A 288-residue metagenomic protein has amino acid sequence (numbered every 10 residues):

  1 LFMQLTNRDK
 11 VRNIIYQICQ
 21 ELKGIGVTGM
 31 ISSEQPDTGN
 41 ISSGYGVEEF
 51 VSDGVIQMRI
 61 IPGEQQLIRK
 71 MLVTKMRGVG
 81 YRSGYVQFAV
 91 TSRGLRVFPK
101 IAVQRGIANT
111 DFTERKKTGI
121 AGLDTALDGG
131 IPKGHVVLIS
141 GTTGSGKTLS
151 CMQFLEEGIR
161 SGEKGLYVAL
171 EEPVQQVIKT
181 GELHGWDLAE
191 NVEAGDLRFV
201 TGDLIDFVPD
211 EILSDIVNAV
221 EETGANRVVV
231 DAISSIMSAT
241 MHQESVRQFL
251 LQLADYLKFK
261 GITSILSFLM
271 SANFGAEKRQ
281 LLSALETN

Functional and structural regions predicted by a protein language model:
L1, E34-P36, I60-I61, T142-G144 (+6 more regions): Short, ordered loop/turn segments at secondary-structure junctions
L1-R8, E163-M241: Conserved inter-motif catalytic segment of the P-loop NTP-binding fold
M3-N13, N40-S43, M237-V246, A276-E277: Conserved ATPase-coupling elements of RecA-like P-loop NTPase cores
R8-Q35, E244-A272: Substrate-engagement module of ASCE P-loop NTPases
V27-T91, I262-N288: Phosphate-binding/switch region of NTP-binding enzymes
I31, K147, N226, V230-I233 (+1 more regions): Glycine-rich phosphate-binding loops of nucleotide-dependent enzymes
I60-K117, A121, E221-T223: Conserved P-loop NTPase
A126-L188: Walker A/P-loop NTP-binding active-site region of P-loop NTPases, recognizing the glycine-rich GxxxxGKT/S
